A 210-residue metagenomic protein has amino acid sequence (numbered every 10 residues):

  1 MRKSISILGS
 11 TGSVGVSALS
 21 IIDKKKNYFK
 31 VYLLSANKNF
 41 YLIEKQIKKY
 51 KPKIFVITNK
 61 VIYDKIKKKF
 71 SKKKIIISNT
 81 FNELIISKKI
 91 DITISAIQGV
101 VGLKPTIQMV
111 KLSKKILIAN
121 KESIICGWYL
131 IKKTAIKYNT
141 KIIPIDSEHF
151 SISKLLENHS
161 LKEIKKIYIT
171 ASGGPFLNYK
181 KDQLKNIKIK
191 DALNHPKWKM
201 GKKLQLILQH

Functional and structural regions predicted by a protein language model:
M1-K53: N-terminal Rossmann-like dinucleotide-binding module
L8, L34, T58, A96-I97 (+2 more regions): Structural motif
T11, I47, T93, S113 (+1 more regions): Residue-level signal for inorganic ion chemistry
K51-I54, K72-I75, L112-K115, Y138-T140: A short helix->loop->beta-strand "cap" motif at the edges of active sites that frequently abuts
V56-Y63, I77-F81, I94-L103: N-terminal glycine-rich "phosphate-gripper" loop used for MgATP/nucleotide binding and carboxylate activation
K89, A96, L103, I107-L112 (+1 more regions): Rossmann-like NAD(P)H-binding beta-loop-alpha module
K115-L117, S123: A short hydrophobic/small-residue beta-strand
G201-H210: A short glycine-threonine-serine/GTX helix/turn-capping micro-motif
